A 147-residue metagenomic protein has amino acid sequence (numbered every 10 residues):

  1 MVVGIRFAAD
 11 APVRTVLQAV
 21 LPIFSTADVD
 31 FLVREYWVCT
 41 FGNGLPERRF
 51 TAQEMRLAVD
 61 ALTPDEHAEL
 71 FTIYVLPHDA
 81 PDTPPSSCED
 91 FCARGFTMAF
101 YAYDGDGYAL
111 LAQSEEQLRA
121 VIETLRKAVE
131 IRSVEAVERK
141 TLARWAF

Functional and structural regions predicted by a protein language model:
M1-F147: Structured alpha/beta or helical-core interaction and ligand-binding surfaces enriched in interleaved
